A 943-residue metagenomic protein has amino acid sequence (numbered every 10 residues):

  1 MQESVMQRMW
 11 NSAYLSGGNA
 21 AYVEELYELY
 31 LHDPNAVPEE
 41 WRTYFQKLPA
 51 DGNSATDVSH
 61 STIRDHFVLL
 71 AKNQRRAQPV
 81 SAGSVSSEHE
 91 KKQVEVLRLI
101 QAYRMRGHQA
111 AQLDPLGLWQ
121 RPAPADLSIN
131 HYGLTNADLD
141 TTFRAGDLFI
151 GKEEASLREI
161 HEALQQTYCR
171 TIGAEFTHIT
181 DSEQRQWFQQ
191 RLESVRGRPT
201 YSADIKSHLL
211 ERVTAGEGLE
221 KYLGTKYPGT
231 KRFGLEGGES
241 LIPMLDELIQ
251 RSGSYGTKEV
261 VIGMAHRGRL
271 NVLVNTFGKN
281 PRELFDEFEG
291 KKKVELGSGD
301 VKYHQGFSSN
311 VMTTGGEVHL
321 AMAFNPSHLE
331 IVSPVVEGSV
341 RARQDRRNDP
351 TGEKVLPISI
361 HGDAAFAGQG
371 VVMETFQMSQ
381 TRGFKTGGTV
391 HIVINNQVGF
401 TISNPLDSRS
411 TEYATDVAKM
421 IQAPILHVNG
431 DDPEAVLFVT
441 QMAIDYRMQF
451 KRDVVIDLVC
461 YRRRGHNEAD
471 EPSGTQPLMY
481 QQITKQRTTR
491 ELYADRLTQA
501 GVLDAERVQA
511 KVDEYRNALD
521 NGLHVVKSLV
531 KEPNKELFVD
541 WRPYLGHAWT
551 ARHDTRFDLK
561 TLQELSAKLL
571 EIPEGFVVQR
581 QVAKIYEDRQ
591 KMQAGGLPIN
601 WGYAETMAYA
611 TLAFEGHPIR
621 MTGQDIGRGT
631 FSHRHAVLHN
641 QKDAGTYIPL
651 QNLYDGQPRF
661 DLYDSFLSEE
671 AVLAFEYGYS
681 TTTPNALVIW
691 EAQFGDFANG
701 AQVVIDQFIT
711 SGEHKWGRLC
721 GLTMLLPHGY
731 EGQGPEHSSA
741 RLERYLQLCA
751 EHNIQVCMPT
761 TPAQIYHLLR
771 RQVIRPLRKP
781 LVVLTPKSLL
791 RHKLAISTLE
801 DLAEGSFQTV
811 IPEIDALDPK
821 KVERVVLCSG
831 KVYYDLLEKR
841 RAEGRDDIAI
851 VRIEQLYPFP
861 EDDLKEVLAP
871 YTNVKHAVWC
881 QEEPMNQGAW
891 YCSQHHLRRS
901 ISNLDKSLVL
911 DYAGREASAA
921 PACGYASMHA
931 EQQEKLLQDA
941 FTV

Functional and structural regions predicted by a protein language model:
Q2, M9-S54: Subset of Sec-pathway N-terminal targeting signals
N11, L48-L241, T257: Extended, charge-enriched "interface" segments that sit outside catalytic cores
V94-Q101, H108-R144, T230, R452-V454 (+1 more regions): Flexible, glycine-rich loop/tail regions that form catalytic "lids" or insertion modules at the edges of active sites
G197-L219, F285-E337, R341-N348, P649 (+2 more regions): Active-site cores of enzymes that catalyze phosphoryl transfer or operate on phosphate-rich substrates
L223-R282, Y586, I599-P618: Active-site pocket-lining segments that scaffold enzyme catalytic pockets across diverse folds
G234-L245, F324-V336, G368, D432-V436 (+6 more regions): Phosphate/oxyanion-binding active-site loops and adjacent basic polyanion-contact surfaces
K258-Q422, L426, F631-T683: Cofactor-binding active-site loop characterized by glycine-rich and histidine/acidic residues
T401-T411, K419-V455, V459-G465, S473: Conserved phosphate-handling catalytic cores of large alpha/beta enzymes
